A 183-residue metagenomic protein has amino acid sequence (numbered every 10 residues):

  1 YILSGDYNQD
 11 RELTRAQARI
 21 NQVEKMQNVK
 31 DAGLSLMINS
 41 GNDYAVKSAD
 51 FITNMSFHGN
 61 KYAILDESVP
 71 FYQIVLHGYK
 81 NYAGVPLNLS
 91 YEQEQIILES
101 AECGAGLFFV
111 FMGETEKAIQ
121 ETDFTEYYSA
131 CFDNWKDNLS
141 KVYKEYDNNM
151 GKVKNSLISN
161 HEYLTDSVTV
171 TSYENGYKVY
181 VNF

Functional and structural regions predicted by a protein language model:
Y1-I2: Hydrophobic transmembrane helix bundles of membrane-integrated enzymes that assemble and modify cell-envelope
D6-F183: Active-site-proximal substrate-binding groove within the catalytic cores of carbohydrate-active enzymes
